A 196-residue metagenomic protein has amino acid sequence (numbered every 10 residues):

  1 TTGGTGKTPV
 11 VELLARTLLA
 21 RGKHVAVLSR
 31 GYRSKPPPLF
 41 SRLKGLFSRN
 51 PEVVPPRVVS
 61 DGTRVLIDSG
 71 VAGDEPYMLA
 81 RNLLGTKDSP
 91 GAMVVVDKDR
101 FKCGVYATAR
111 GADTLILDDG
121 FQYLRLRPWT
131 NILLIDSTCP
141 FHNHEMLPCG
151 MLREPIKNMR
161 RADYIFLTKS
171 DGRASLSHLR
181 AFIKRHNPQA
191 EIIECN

Functional and structural regions predicted by a protein language model:
T1-L14: Glycine-rich phosphate-binding P-loop
T8, L79, D118, A162 (+1 more regions): Residue-level signal for inorganic ion chemistry
E12-M93, Y106: N-terminal phosphate/diphosphate-binding loop that engages ATP/GTP or pyrophosphate donors across diverse enzyme folds
K23-V25, N131, I192: Hydrophobic anchor at the start of a short beta-strand that flanks the dinucleotide cofactor-binding loop
N82-R127: Phosphate-binding/switch loop-helix module in NTP-utilizing enzymes
T114, T130-I132, D163-Y164: Well-ordered beta-strand positions
D118, P128-T138: Conserved phosphate-donor/acceptor-positioning beta-strand/loop module used by diverse small-molecule
P140-N196: C-terminal accessory "lid"/substrate-recognition subdomains
